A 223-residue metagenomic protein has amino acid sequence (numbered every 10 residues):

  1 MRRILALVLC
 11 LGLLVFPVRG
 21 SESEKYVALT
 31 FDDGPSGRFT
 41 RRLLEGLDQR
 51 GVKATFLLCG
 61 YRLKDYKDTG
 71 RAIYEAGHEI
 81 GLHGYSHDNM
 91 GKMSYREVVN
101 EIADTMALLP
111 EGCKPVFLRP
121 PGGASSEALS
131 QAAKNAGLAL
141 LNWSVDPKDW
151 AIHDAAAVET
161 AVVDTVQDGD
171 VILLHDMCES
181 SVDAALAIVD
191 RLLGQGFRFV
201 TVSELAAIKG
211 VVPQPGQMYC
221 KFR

Functional and structural regions predicted by a protein language model:
L5-V18: Hydrophobic h-region of N-terminal signal peptides that target proteins for export in Gram-negative bacteria
V18-L108, K114-P115, A187, A207: Active-site beta->alpha N-cap acidic-glycine motif
S21, Q49-G51, K64, S180-R223: C-terminal domain-boundary segment and adjacent tail
F31, L58-Y61, L82-G84, P120-G122 (+3 more regions): A cross-domain feature marking catalytic cores of carbohydrate-active enzymes and several ubiquitous metabolic/repair
D32, L47, I80-H83, L118 (+5 more regions): Conserved, mostly hydrophobic/aromatic
R42, D88-C113, G122-D168, S181-A184: Alpha-helical scaffold elements lining the catalytic groove of polysaccharide deacetylases
K53, E79, A139, D146 (+1 more regions): Residue-level detector of anion-binding/catalytic polar loops
